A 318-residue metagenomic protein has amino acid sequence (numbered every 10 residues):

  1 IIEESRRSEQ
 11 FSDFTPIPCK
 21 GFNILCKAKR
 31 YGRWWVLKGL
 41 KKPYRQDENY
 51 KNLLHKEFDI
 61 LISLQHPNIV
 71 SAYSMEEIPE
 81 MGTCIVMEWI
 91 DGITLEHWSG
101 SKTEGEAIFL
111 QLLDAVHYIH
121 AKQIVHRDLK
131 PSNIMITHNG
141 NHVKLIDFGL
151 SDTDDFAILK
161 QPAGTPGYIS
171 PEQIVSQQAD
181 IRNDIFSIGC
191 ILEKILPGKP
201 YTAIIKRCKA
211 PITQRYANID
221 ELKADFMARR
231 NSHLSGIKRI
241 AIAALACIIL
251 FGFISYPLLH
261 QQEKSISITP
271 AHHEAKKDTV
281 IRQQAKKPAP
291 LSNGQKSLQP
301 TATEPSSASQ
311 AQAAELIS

Functional and structural regions predicted by a protein language model:
Y44-S63: AlphaC helix of the eukaryotic protein kinase fold
S71-T83: Short beta-strand micro-motifs within the conserved protein kinase catalytic domain, predominantly in the N-lobe
E80-I93: Conserved short submotifs of the Hanks-type protein kinase catalytic core that shape the nucleotide-binding pocket
I108-F109: Activation segment signature within eukaryotic-like protein kinase domains
H120-I136: Catalytic-loop of the protein kinase fold
L159-E172: Conserved activation segment of eukaryotic-like protein kinases, specifically the C-terminal portion of the activation
K209-E221: A conserved short helix/loop substructure at the end of the activation segment of eukaryotic-like protein kinase domains
